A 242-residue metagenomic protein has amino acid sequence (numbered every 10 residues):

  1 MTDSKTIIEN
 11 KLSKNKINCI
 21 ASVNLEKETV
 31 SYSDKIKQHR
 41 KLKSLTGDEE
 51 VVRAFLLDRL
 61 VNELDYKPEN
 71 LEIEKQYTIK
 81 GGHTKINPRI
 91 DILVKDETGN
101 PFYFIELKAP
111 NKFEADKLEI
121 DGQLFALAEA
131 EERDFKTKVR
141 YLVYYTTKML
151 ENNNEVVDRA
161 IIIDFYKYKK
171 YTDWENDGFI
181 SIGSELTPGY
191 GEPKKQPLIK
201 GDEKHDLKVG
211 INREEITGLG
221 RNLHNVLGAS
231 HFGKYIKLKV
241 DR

Functional and structural regions predicted by a protein language model:
M1-E63, Y166-R242: Charged, often low-complexity linker/regulatory segments
I7-K14, I20, L42-L45, E69-G99 (+1 more regions): Active-site metal-binding core of divalent-cation-utilizing nuclease and nuclease-like domains
L56, I90-D96, P101-K112, R242: Conserved catalytic cores of phosphodiester-cleaving nucleases, focusing on short active-site segments
E63-L64, D96, E131-K136: Alpha-helix termini
K67, H83-N87, P101-F104, N111-Q123: Active-site-adjacent loop/helix micro-motif of nuclease/hydrolase catalytic cores
K67, R89, N100-P101, F135-Y141: Short loop/turn motifs at secondary-structure junctions
E74, L107, Y145-T147: Short His-Asn-centered micro-motif
K112-D173: Nucleic-acid nuclease catalytic cores
